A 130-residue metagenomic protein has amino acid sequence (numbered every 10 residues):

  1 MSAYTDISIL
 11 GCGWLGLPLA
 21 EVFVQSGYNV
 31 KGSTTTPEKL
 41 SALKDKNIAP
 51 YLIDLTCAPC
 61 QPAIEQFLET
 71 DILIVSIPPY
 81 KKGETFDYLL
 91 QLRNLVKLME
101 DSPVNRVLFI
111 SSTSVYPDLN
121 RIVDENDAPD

Functional and structural regions predicted by a protein language model:
T5-D6, N29-K31, A49, N105-R106: Residues at the starts of beta-strands that form the adenosine-phosphate
I7-G11: Conserved N-terminal Rossmann-fold NAD(P)-binding element of oxidoreductases
G16-L17: N-terminal Rossmann-fold NAD(P) dinucleotide-binding loop
F23: Aromatic pocket-lining residues of Rossmann-like dinucleotide-binding sites
G32-E38, D54-L55: N-terminal Rossmann-fold cofactor-binding loop
K46-T70: Conserved Rossmann-fold cofactor-binding substructure of NAD(P)-dependent oxidoreductases
L68-L108: NAD(P)-cofactor binding segment of oxidoreductase domains
N94-D130: Conserved Rossmann-fold NAD(P)-dependent oxidoreductase catalytic core, especially the SDR/UDP-sugar
